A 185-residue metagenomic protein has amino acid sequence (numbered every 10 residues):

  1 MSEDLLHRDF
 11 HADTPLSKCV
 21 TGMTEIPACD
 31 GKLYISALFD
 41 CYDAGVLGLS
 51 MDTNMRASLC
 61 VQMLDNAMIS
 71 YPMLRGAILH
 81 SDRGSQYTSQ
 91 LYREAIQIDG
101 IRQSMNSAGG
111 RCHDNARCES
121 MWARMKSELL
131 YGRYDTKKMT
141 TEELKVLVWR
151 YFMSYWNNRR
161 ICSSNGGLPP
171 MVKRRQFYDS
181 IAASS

Functional and structural regions predicted by a protein language model:
M1-A37, Q62, Y71-G76: Mobile-element integrase/transposase regions, centering on the N-terminal DNA-binding/Zn-coordinating module
M1-T14, C112, P169-D179: Basic, flexible linker segments flanking DNA-binding modules in nucleic acid-interacting mobile-element proteins
S2, L16, I35, D52 (+5 more regions): Hydrophobic (often cysteine-bearing) scaffold residues that line and stabilize catalytic clefts of nucleotide/cofactor
P27, G31, L49-M73, T88: Active-site beta-loop-alpha junctions of metal-dependent nucleic acid enzymes, especially the RNase H-like/DDE
G45-V46: Hydrophobic "anchor" residues
S50, I78-S81: Short catalytic-loop micro-motif centered on adjacent basic/acidic residues
S81-R83, S89-R93, M105-S127, E142-K145 (+1 more regions): RNase H-like two-metal-ion nuclease catalytic core shared by retroviral integrases and related mobile-element nucleases
Q97-D99, A123-S185: C-terminal domain-tail junction helix/linker
